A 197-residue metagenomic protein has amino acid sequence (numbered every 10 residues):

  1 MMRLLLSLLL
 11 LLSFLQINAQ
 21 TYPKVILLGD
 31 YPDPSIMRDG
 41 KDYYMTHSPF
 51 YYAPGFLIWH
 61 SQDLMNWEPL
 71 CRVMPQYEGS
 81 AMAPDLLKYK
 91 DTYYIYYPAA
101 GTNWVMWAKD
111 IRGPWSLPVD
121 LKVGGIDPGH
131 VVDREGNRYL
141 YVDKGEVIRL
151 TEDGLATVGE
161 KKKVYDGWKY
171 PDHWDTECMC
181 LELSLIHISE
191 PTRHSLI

Functional and structural regions predicted by a protein language model:
M1-T21: Bacterial Sec-dependent N-terminal signal peptides
Q20-R38, P49-Y51, L64-K88, Y97-P98 (+3 more regions): Surface loop/turn signatures of beta-propeller and other carbohydrate-active proteins
D42-Y44, T92-Y94, G136-Y139: Entry beta-strands of beta-propeller and related beta-repeat scaffolds
Y51, G55-H60: Short Gly/aromatic-enriched secondary-structure transition segments
F56-L57, W104-M106, E146: A short loop-to-beta-strand structural motif that recurs across blades of beta-propeller domains
S61, A108-K109, L150, R193: Conserved Ser/Thr-centered positions that define the repeating blades of beta-propeller domains
A99-G101, V142-K144: Short loop/turn segments that connect beta-strands within the blades of beta-propeller domains, predominantly WD40
S184-I197: Residue-level detector of conserved catalytic or cofactor/ligand-binding positions in enzyme active sites
